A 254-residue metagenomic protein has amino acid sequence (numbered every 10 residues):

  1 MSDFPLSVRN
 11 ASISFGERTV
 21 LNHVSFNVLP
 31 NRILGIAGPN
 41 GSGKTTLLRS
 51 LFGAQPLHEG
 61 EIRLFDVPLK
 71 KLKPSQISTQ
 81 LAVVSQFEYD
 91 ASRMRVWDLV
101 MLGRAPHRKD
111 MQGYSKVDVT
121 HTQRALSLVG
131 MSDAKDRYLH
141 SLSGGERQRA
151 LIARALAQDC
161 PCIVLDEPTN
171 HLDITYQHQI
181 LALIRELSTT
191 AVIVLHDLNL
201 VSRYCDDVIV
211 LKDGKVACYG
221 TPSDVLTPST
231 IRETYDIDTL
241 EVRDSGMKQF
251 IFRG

Functional and structural regions predicted by a protein language model:
L6, V20-L21: Conserved structural motif at the start of ABC-family nucleotide-binding domains
A37-P39: The feature captures the beta-strand-to-loop junction immediately N-terminal to the Walker
F52: Helix-to-loop junction immediately C-terminal to a conserved catalytic motif
G60-P68, I77: Conserved ABC transporter NBD signature motif
M101, K116-A134: Conserved ABC ATPase "signature" region
I163-E167: Catalytic Walker B motif of ABC-type/P-loop ATPase nucleotide-binding domains
P228-G254: ABC ATPase nucleotide-binding domains
